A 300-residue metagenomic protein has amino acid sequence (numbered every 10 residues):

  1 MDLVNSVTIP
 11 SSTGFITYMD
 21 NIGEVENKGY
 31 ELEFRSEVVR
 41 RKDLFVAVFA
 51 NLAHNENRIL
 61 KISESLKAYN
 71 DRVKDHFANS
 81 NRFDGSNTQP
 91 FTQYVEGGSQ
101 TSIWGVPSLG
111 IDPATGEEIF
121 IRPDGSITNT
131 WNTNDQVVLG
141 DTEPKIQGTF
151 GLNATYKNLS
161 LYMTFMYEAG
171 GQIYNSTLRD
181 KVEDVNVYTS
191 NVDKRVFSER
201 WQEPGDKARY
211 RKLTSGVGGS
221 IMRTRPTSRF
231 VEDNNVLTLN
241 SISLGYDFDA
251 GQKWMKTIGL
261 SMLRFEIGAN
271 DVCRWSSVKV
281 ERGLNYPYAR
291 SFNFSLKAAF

Functional and structural regions predicted by a protein language model:
M1, V39-R41, A53-I59, K157 (+3 more regions): Structural signature of outer-membrane beta-barrel domains
M1-G14, L44-V46, A53: Membrane-embedded beta-barrel scaffold of Gram-negative outer-membrane proteins
S6-T17, G125-N134, S215-S228, C273-K279: Flexible, solvent-exposed coil segments and beta strand-coil junctions, predominantly the extracellular/periplasmic
M19-N27, R72-T115, P204-G205, T224-T227 (+3 more regions): C-terminal beta-signal and terminal closure region of outer-membrane beta-barrel proteins
D20-E26, Y30, E37-T142: Conserved small-residue
E26-Y30, L44, P144-G148, N235-N240 (+2 more regions): Residues that define the transmembrane beta-barrel architecture of outer-membrane proteins
Y30-V38, V46-H54, G148-A154, L159-Y167 (+3 more regions): Membrane-embedded beta-strands that build the outer-membrane beta-barrel scaffold
E168-G259, L263: Extracytoplasmic gating/loop element in the C-terminal half of outer-membrane beta-barrel translocons and assembly
